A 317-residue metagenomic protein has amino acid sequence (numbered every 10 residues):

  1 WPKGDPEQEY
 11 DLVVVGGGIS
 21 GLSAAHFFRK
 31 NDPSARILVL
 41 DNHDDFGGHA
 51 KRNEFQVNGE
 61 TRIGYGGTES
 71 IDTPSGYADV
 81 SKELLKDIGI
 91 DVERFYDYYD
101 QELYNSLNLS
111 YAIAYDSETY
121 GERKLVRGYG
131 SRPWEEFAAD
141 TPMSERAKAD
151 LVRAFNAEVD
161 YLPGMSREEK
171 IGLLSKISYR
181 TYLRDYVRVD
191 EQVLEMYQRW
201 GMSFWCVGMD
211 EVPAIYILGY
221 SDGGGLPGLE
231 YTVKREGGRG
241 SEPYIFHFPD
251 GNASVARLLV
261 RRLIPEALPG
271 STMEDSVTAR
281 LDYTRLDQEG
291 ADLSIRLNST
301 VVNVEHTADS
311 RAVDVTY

Functional and structural regions predicted by a protein language model:
W1-L12, K30-R36, R52-V57: Extreme N-terminal leader/targeting segments of oxidoreductases
G16-S20: Glycine-rich Rossmann-fold phosphate-binding loop(s) that bind the pyrophosphate of adenine dinucleotide cofactors
G21-L22, A78: Catalytic nucleophile loop
A25, R29: Gly/Ala-rich phosphate-binding loop of Rossmann-like dinucleotide-binding domains, activating on the conserved
V39-D44: Conserved acidic E/D residue at the C-terminus of a beta-strand in Rossmann-like folds
G59-D150: Dinucleotide-binding Rossmann-like beta1-alpha1 core, especially the glycine-rich loop that anchors the ADP
N156-S299, S310: Active-site/ligand-binding neighborhood in enzyme catalytic cores
